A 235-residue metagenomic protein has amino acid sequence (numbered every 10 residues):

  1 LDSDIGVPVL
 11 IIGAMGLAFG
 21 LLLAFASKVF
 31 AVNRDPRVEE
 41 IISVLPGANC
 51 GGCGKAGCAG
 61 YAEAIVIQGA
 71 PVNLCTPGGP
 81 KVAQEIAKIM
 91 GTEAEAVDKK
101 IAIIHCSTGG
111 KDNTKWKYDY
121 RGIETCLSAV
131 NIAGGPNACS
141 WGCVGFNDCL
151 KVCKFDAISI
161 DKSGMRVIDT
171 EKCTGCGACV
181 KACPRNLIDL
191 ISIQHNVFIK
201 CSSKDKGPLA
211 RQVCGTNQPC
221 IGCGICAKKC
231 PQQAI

Functional and structural regions predicted by a protein language model:
L1-I12: Feature marks short, highly hydrophobic, charge-poor N-terminal signal-anchor/signal peptide-like helices that anchor
I12-F25, G52, Q84-E85, V152 (+1 more regions): Transmembrane alpha-helical segments of multi-pass membrane transport proteins and ion-pumping complexes
A24-D35: Aromatic-capped interface at the extracytoplasmic side of an N-terminal signal-anchor transmembrane helix
V32, E40-V44, K55-T92, C230: Iron-sulfur (Fe-S) cluster-binding segments and ferredoxin-like electron-carrier domains, especially [2Fe-2S]
E40-V44, I132-A133, W141-G145, K172-C173 (+2 more regions): Short, flexible, mixed-charge glycine/proline-rich loop motifs that serve as phosphate/nucleic-acid-contacting
A56-Y61, L127, N137-W141, D148-I168 (+4 more regions): Iron-sulfur cluster-binding cysteine motifs and their immediate structural context in ferredoxin-like electron-transfer
T76-K151, F155-R166, I193-K204, P208: Fe-S ferredoxin-like electron-transfer domains and their immediately adjacent linker/connector regions across
